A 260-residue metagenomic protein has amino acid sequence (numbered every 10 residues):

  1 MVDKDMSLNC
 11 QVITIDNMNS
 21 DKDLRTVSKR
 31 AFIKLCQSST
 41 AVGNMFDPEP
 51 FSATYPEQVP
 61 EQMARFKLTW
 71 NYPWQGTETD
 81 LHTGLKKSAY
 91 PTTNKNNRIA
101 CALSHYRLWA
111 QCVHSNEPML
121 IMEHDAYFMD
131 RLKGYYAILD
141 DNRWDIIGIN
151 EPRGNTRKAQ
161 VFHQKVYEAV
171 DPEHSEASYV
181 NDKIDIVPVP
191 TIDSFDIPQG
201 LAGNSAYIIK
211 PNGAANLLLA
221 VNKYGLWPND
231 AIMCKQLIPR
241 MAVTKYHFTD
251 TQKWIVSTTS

Functional and structural regions predicted by a protein language model:
V2-M122, A126-S260: An acidic/histidine-cluster motif and surrounding catalytic segment that typifies divalent-metal-assisted enzyme active
